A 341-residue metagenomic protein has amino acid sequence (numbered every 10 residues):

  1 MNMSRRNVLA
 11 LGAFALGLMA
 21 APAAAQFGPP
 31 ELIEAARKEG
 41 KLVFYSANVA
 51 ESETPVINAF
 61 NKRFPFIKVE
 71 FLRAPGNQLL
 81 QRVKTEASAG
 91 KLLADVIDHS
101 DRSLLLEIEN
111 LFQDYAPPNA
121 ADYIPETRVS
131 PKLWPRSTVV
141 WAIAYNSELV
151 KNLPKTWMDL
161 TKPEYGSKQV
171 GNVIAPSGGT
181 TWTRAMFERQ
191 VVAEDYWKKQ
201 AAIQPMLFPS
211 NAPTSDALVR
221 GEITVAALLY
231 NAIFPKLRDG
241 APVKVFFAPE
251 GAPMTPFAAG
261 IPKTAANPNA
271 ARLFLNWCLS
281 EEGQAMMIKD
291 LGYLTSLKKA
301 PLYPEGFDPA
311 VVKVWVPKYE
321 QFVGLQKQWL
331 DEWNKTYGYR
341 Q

Functional and structural regions predicted by a protein language model:
N2-A13: N-terminal secretory signal peptides and thylakoid transit peptides that target proteins across membranes
P30, Y45-N58, E70-A87, K91-E222: Extracytoplasmic ligand-binding site segments that recognize negatively charged/polar headgroups
V56, T156, Y196-K199, F257 (+2 more regions): Short amphipathic alpha-helical coupling segments at ligand-binding clamshell hinges and other catalytic/signaling
S103-E107, T224-P242: A ligand-binding cleft/hinge motif common to bilobed small-molecule-binding domains
D122-E126, V139-V140, K198-A201, L207-F208 (+2 more regions): Periplasmic-binding protein-like
A142-L149, A185-E188, T255-N267, C278 (+1 more regions): A bilobed periplasmic-binding-protein/Venus flytrap-type ligand-binding module shared by bacterial periplasmic
S167-S177, C278-P301: Periplasmic-binding protein-like
P304-Q341: Extracellular/periplasmic bilobal clamshell ligand-binding domains
